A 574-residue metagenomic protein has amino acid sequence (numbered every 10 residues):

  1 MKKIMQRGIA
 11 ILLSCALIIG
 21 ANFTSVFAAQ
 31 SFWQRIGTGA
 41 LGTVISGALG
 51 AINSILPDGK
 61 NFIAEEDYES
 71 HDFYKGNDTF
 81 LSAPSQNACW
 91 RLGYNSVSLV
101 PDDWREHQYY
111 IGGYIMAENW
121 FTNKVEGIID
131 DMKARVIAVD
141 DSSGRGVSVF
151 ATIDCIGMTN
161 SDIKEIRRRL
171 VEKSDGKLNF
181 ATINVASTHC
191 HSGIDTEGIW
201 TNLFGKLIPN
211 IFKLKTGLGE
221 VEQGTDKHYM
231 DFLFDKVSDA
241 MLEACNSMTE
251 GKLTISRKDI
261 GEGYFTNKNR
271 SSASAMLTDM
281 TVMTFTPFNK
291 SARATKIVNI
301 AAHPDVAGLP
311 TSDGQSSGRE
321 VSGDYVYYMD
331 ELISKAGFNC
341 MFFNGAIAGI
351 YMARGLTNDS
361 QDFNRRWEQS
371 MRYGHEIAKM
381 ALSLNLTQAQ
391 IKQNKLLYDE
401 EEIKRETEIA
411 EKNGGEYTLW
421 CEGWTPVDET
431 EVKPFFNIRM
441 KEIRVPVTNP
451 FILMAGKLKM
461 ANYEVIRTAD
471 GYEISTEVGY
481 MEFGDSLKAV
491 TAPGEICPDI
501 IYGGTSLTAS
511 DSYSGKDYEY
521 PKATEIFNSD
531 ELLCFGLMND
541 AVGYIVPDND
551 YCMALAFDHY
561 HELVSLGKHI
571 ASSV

Functional and structural regions predicted by a protein language model:
M1-L12: Bacterial N-terminal signal peptides that target proteins for export
I11-G20: Bacterial N-terminal signal peptides
I19-S31: Sec-dependent signal peptide cleavage junction
A29-R372, N385, K392-V574: Conserved beta-alpha junction segments in alpha/beta enzyme cores
A381: Glycan-recognition surfaces in beta-rich domains, encompassing non-catalytic CBMs and lectin-like receptor-binding
